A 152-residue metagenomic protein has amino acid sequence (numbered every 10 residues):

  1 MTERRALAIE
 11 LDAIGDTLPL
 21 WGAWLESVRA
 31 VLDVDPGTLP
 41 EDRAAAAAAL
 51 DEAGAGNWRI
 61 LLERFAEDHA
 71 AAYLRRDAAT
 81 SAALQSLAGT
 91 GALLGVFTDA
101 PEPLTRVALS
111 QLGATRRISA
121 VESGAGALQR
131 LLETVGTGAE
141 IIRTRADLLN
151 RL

Functional and structural regions predicted by a protein language model:
M1-E41: Active-site neighborhood of HAD-like aspartate-dependent phosphohydrolases
M1-I9, E102, R106-L152: Asp-based, Mg2+/Mn2+-dependent phosphohydrolase catalytic module
E26-A30, D42-G56: Helix-loop "lid/cap" segments that line or gate small-molecule binding pockets
D33, A88-G91, G113: Glycine-centered loop/turn motif at secondary-structure junctions
A48-S81: Metal-dependent phosphoesterase signature
D68-V96, R106: Short, acidic loop-to-helix structural element flanking the phosphoryl-transfer center in phosphate-processing enzymes
T98-A100: Conserved phosphate-coupling serine/threonine residues in phosphotransfer and NTP-handling enzymes
